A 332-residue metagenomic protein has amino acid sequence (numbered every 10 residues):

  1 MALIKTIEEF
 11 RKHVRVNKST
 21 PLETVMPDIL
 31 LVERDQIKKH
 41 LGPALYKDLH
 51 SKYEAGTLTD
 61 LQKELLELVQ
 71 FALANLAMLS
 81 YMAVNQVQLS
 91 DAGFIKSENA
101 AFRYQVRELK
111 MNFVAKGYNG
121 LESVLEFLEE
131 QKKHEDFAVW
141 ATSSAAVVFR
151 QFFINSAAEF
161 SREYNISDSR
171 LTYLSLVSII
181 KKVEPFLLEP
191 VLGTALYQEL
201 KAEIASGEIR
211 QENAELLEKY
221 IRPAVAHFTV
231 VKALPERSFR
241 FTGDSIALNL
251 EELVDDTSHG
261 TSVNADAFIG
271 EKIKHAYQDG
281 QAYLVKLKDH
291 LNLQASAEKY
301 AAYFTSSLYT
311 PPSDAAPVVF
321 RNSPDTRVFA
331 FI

Functional and structural regions predicted by a protein language model:
M1-F71, S80, V84-P223, V230-I332: Conserved short "hinge" loops at termini or chain/domain junctions
